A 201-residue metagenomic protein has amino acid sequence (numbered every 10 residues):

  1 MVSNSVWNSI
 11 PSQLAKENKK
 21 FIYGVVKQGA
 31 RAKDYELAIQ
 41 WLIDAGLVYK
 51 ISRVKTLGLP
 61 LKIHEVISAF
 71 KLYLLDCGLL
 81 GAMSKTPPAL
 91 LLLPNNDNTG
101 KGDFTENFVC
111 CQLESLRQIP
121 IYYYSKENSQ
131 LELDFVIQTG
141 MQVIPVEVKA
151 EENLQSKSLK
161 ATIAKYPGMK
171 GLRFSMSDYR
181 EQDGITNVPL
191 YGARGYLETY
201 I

Functional and structural regions predicted by a protein language model:
M1-E132, I137-T139: Accessory nucleic acid-recognition modules appended to NTPase machines
Y49, C77-A82, V148-L154, E198-I201: Short, basic, helix/turn surface patches
I51-R53, Y124-K126, F174-M176, L190-A193: Conserved beta-strand termini and adjacent loop/short-helix elements that scaffold enzyme active sites in alpha/beta
C110, E114, E147, L159-I163: Generic hydrophobic alpha-helical scaffold/packing signal
L113, L133-E152, G171: Conserved catalytic cores of phosphodiester-cleaving nucleases, focusing on short active-site segments
A150-Y191: Catalytic cores of nucleic-acid endonucleases
V188-I201: C-terminal helix of von Willebrand factor
